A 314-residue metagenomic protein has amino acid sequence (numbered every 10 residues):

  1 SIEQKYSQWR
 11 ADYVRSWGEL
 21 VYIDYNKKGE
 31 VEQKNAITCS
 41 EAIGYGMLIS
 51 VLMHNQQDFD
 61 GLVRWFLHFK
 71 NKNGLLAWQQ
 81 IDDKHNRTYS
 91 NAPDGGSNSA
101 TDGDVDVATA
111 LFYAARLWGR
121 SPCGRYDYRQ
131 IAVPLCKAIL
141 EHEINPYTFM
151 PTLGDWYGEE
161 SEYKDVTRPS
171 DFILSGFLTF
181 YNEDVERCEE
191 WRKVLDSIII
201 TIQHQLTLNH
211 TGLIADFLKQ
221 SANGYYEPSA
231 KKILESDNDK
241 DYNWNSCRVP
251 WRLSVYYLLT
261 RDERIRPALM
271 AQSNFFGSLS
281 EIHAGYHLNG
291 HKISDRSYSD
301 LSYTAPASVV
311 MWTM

Functional and structural regions predicted by a protein language model:
S1-A110, L117-S121, N245-S246, T260 (+2 more regions): N-terminal carbohydrate-binding/catalytic regions of secreted carbohydrate-active enzymes
S1-K5, A36-S40, N98-D102, Y126-M314: Extended ligand-binding clefts on enzyme/binding-domain cores
